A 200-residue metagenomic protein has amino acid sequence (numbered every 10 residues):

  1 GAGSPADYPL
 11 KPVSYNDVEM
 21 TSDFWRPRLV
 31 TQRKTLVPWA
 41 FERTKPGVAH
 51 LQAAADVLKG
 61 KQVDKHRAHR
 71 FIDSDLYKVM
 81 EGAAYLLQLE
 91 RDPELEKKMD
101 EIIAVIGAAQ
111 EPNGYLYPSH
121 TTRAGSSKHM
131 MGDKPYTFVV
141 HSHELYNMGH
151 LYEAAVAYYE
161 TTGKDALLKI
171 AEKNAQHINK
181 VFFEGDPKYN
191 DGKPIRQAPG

Functional and structural regions predicted by a protein language model:
A2-G200: Glycan-recognition and catalytic cores of secretory/periplasmic carbohydrate-active enzymes
